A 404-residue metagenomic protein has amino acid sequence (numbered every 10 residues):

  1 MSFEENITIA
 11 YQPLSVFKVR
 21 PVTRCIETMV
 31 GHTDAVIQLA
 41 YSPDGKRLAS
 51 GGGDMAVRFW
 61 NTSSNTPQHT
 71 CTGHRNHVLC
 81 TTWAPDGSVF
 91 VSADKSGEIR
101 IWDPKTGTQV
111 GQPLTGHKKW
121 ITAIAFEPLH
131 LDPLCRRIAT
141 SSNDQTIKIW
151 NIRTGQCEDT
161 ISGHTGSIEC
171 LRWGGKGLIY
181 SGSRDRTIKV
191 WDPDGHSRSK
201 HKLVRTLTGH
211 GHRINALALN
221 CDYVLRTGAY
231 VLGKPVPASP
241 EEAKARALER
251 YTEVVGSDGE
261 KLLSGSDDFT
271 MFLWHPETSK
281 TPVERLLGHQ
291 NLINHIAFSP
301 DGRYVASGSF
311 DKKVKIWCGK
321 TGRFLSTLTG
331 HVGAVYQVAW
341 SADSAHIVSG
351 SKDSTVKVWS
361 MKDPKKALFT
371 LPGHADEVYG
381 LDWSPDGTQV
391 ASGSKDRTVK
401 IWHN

Functional and structural regions predicted by a protein language model:
M1-Q38, D222-E260: Intrinsically disordered, low-complexity acidic/Ser/Thr/Pro-rich linker and tail segments in large eukaryotic scaffolds
M29-V36, T72-V78, S96, L114-I121 (+5 more regions): WD40/WD-repeat beta-propeller blade N-cap
L39-G45, T82-G87, A125-C135, T165 (+7 more regions): Loop/turn segments within WD40 beta-propeller blades
K46-A49, P67-H69, G87-V91, R100 (+15 more regions): Structural hallmark of WD40 beta-propellers
S50-D54, S92-S96, T140-D144, S181-D185 (+8 more regions): Conserved strand-to-loop turn within each blade of WD40 beta-propeller repeats
A56, E98, K118, T146 (+11 more regions): A conserved positional marker within WD40/Gbeta-like beta-propeller blades
V57-W60, I99-D103, I124, I147-W150 (+7 more regions): WD40-repeat beta-propellers
